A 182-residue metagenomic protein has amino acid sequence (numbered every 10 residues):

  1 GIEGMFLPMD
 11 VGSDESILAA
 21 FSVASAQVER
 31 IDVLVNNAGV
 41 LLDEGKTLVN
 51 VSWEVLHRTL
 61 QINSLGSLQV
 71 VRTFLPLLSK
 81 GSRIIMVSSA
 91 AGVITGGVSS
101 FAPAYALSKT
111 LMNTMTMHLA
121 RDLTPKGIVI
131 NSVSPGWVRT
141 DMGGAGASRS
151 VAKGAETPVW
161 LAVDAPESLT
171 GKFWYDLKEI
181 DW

Functional and structural regions predicted by a protein language model:
I2-M5, V23-N36, L42-E44: A glycine-rich helix->loop->beta "capping" turn within Rossmann-like NAD(P)(H)-dependent oxidoreductase domains
P8-A19: The beta1-alpha1 cofactor-binding region of Rossmann-like NAD(H)/NADP(H)-dependent oxidoreductases
I17-A24, G143: A conserved hydrophobic alpha-helix of the Rossmann-fold in NAD(P)-dependent oxidoreductases
V35, I85, I130-V133, G143: Hydrophobic structural elements of the Rossmann-like NAD(P)H-binding subdomain that define the short-chain
V40-L60, K80-P125: Catalytic loop of short-chain dehydrogenase/reductase
V71-R72, M117: A short, exposed helix-loop element centered on a Lys and neighboring polar residues
P125, S132-V133, G144-W182: C-terminal helical subdomain
